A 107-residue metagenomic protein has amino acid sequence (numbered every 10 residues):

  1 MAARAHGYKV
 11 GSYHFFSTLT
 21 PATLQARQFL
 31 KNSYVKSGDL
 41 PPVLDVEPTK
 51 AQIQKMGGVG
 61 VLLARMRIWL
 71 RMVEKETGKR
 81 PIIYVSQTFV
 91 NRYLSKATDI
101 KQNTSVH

Functional and structural regions predicted by a protein language model:
M1, A26-L30, M66-R71: Generic structural signal for well-ordered alpha-helices, preferentially at hydrophobic/aromatic core positions
M1, F15-Q25, Q52, F89-N91: Acidic-and-aromatic substrate-binding clefts and catalytic sites of carbohydrate-active enzymes
M1-G11: N-terminal carbohydrate-binding/catalytic regions of secreted carbohydrate-active enzymes
S12-H14, I82-I83: Short catalytic-loop micro-motif centered on adjacent basic/acidic residues
Y13-F16, D45: Conserved beta-strand segments of the P-loop GTPase G domain that flank and frequently precede/overlap
P21-S37: Positively charged, polar, low-complexity stretches
Y34-D45, T49-Q52, M56-H107: Surface-exposed substrate-engagement region within the catalytic domains of secreted or surface-exposed extracellular
